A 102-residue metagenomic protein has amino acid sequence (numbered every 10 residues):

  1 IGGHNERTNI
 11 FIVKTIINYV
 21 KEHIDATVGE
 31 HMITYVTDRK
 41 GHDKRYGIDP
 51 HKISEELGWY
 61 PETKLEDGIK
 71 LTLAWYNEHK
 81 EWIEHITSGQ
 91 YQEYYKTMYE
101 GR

Functional and structural regions predicted by a protein language model:
I1-R102: C-terminal substrate-binding subdomain of Rossmann-fold SDR/epimerase-dehydratase oxidoreductases
